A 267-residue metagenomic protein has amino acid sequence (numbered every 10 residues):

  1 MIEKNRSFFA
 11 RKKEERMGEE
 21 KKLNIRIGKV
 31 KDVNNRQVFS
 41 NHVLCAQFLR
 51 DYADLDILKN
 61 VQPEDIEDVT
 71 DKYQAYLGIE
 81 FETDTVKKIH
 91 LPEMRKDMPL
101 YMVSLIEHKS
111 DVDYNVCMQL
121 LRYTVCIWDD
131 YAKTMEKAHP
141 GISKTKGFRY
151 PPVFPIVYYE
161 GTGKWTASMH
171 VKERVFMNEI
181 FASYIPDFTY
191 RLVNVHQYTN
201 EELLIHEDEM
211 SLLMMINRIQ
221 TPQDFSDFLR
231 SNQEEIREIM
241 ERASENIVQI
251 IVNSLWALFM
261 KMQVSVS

Functional and structural regions predicted by a protein language model:
M1-S267: Elongated, amphipathic alpha-helical interaction scaffolds
